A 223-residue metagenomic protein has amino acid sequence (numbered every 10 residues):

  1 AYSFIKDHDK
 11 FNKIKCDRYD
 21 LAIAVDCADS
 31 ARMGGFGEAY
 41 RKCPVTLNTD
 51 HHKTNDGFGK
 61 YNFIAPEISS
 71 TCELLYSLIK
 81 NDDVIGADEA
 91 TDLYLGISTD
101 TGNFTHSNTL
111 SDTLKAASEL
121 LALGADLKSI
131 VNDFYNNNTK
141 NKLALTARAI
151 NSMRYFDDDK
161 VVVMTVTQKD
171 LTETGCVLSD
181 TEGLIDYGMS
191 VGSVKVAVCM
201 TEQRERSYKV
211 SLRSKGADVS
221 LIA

Functional and structural regions predicted by a protein language model:
A1, R18-Y19, T99-A223: Hydrophobic helix-and-loop "lid/oligomerization" segment in the mid-to-C-terminal part of catalytic domains
A1-K42: N-terminal small/polar loop signature for handling phosphorylated ligands or for N-terminal nucleophile
H8-D9, F36-Y40, Y61-I64, S111-D112 (+1 more regions): Short, glycine/charged-enriched secondary-structure capping and boundary segments
I14-D17, E38-R41, N55-D56, I85-A87 (+3 more regions): Solvent-exposed alpha-helices and their adjacent loops that cap or buttress functional pockets in soluble metabolic
L21-I23, V45-T49, Y61-I64, V162-M164 (+1 more regions): Hydrophobic/aromatic beta-strand patches that form the interior of the parallel beta-sheet core in alpha/beta enzyme
C27-S30, H52-T54, Q168-K169, Q203-R204: Short glycine-rich anion-binding loops that position phosphate/pyrophosphate groups of nucleotides and phosphorylated
R32-G35, F58, K209: Short glycine-/acidic-enriched loop or helix-start segments at secondary-structure transitions that form or flank
T49-A116: Short alpha-helices
